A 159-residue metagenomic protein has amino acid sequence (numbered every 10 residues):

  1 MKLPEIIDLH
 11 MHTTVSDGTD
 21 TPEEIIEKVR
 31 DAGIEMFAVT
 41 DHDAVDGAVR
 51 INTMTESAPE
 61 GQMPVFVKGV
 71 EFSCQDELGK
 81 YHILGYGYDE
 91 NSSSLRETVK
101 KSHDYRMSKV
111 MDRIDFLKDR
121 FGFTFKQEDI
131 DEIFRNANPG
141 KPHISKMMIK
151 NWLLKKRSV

Functional and structural regions predicted by a protein language model:
M1-G79: An N-terminally biased module of ancient metal coordination in phosphate/nucleic-acid-related enzymes
S57-V159: Extended substrate/RNA-proximal surfaces in nucleic-acid metabolism proteins
